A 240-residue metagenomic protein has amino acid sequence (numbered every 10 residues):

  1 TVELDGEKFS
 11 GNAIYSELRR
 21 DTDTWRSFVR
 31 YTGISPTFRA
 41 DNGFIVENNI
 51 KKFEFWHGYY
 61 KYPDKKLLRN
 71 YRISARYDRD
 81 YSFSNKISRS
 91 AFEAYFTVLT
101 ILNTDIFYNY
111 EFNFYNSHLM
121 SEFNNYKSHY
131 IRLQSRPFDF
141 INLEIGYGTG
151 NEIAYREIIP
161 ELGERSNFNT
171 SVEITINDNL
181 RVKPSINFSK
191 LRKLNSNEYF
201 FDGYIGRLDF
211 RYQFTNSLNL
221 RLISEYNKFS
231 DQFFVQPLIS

Functional and structural regions predicted by a protein language model:
T1-S240: Exposed, low-structure sequence patches enriched in small/polar residues
